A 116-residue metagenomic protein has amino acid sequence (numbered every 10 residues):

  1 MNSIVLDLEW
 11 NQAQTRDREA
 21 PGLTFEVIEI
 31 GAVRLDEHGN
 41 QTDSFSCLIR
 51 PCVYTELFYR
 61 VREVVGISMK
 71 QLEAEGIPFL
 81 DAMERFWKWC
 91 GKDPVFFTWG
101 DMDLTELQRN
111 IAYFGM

Functional and structural regions predicted by a protein language model:
N2-L104: Conserved non-catalytic scaffold segment of RNase H-like nuclease domains
M102-M116: Substrate-recognition/cap helix-loop segment adjacent to the acidic, metal-dependent catalytic center of Asp-based
